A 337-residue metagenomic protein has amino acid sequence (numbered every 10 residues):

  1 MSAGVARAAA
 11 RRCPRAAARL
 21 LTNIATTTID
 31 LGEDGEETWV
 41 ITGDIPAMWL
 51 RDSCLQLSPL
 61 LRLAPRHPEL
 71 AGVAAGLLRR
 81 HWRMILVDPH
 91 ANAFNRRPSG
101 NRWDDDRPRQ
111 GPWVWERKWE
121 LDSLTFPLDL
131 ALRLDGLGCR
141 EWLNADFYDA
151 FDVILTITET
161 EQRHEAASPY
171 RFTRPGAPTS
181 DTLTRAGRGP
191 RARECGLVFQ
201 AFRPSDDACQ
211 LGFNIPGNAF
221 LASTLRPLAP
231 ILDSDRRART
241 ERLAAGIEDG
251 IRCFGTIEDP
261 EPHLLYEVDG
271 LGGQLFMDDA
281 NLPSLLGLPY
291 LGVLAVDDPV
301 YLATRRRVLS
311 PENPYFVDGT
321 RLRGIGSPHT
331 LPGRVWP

Functional and structural regions predicted by a protein language model:
M1-R12, L55-P68, F126-W142, A219-D235 (+1 more regions): Well-ordered alpha-helical scaffold segments within catalytic/enzyme domains
M1-R51: Low-complexity, Ser/Thr/Pro/Gly-enriched N-terminal "stalk/linker" regions
P14, A18-A25, L57, A71-I85 (+6 more regions): Hydrophobic core segments within long, regular secondary-structure runs in both alpha- and beta-rich folds
T38-G43, R109-V114, D206-L211: A short, mixed-charge helix-start or loop-turn motif at secondary-structure junctions
T42-P46, W142-N144, Q210, L243: Alpha-helical scaffold segments that form or flank carboxylate-/histidine-based iron centers
P46-A74, L78-S180: Aromatic-rich carbohydrate-recognition surfaces in CAZymes
L50, L86-A93, R97, W103 (+3 more regions): Extended ligand-binding clefts on enzyme/binding-domain cores
